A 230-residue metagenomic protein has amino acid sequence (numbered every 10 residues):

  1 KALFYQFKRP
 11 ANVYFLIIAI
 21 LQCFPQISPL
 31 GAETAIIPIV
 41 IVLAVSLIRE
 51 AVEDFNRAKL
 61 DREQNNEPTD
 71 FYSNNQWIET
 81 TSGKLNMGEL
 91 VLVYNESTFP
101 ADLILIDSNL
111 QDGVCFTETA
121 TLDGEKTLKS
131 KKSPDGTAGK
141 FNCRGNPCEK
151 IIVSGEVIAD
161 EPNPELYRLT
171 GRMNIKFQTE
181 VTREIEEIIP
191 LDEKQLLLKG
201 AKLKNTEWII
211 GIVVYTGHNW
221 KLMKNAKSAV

Functional and structural regions predicted by a protein language model:
K1-V230: Conserved cytosolic headpiece of P-type ATPases
